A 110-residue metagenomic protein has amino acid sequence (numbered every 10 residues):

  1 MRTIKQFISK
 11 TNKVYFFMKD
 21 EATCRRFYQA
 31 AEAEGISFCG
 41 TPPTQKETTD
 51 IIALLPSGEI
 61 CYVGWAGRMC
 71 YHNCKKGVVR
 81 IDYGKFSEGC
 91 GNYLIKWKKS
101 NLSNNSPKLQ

Functional and structural regions predicted by a protein language model:
M1-Q110: Structural boundary micro-motifs
